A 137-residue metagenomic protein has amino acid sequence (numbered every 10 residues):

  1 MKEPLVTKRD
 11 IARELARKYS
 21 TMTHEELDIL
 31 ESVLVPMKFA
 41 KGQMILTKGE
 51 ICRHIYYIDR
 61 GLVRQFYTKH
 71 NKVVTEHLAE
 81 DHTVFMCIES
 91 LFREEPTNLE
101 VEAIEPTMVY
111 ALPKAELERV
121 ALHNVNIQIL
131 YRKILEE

Functional and structural regions predicted by a protein language model:
M1-E137: Cytosolic regulatory regions built on CNB/CRP/Popeye-like sensor folds
